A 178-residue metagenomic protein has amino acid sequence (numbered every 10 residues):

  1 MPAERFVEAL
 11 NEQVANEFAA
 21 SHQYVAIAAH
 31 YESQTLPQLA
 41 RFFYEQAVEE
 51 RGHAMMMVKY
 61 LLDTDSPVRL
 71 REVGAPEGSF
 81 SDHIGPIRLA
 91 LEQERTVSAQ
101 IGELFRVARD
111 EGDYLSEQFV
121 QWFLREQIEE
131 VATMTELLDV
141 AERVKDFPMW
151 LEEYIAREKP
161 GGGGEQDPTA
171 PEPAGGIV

Functional and structural regions predicted by a protein language model:
M1-V178: Iron-associated oxidoreductase/ferritin-like identity signal
